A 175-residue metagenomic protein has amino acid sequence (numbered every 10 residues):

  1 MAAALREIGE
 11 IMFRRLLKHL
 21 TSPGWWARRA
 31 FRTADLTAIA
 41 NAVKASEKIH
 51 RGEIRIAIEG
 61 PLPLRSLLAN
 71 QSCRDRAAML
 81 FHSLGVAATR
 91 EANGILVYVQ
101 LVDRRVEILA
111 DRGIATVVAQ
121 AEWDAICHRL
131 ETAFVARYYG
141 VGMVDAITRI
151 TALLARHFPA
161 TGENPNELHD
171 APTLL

Functional and structural regions predicted by a protein language model:
M1-I11: Short, Lys/Arg-enriched N-terminal segments with co-localized hydrophobic residues within the first ~10-30 amino acids
G9-T161, P165, H169-D170: Divalent-cation
